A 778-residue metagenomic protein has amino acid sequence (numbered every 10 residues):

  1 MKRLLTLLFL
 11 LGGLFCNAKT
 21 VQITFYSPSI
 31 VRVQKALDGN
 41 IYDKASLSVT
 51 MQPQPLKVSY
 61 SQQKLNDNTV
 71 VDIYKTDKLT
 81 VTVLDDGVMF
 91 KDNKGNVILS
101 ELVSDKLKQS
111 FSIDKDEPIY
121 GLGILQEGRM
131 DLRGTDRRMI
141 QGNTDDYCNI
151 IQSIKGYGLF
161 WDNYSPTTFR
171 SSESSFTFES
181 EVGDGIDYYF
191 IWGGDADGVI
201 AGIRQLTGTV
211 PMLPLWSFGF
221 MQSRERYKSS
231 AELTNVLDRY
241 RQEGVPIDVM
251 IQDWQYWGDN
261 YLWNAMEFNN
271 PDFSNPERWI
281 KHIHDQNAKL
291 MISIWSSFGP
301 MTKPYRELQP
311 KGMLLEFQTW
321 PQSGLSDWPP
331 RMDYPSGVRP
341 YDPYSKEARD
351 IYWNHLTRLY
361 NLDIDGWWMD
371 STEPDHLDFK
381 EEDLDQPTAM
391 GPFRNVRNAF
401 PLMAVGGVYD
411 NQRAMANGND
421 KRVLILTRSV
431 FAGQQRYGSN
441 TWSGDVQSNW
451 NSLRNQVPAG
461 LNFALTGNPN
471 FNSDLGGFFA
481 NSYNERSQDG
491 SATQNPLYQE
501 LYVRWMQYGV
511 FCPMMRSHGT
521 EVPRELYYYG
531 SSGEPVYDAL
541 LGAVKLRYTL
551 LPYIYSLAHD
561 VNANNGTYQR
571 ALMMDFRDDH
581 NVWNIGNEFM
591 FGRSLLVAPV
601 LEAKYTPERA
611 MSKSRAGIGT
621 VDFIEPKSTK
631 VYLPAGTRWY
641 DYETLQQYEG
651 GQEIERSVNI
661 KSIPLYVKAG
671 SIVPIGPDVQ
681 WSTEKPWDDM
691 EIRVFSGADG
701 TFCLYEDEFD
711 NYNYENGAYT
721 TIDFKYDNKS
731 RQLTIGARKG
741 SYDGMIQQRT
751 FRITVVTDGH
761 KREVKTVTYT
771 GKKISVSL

Functional and structural regions predicted by a protein language model:
M1, F15-S217, S223-E225, S230-D238 (+12 more regions): N-terminal accessory segment at the very beginning of proteins
L4-G12: Sec-dependent N-terminal signal peptides
T20, I30, T80, N149-I150 (+21 more regions): Beta-sheet entry/capping signal
S110, I119, P246-L540, D575-R577: Aromatic- and carboxylate-enriched substrate-binding clefts and catalytic-loop regions of carbohydrate-active enzymes
Q126-R129, T144, T234, R349 (+3 more regions): Short, hydrophobic/amphipathic alpha-helical packing segments that form internal helix faces or helix-helix interfaces
F220-S230, R339-A348: Active-site mouth loops of central-metabolism enzymes
Y409-M415, V423, V430-W442, N455 (+3 more regions): Catalytic core of carbohydrate-active enzymes
